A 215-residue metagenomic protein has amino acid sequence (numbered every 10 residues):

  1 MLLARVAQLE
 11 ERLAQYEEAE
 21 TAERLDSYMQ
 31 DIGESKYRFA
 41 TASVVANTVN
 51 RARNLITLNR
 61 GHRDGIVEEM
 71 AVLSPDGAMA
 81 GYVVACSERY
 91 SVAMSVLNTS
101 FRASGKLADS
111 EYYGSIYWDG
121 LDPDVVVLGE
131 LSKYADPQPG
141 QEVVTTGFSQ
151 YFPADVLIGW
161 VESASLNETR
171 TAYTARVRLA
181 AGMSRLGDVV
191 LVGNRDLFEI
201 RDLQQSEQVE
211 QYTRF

Functional and structural regions predicted by a protein language model:
M1-Q8: Short extracytoplasmic
Q8-F215: A secondary-structure micro-motif
